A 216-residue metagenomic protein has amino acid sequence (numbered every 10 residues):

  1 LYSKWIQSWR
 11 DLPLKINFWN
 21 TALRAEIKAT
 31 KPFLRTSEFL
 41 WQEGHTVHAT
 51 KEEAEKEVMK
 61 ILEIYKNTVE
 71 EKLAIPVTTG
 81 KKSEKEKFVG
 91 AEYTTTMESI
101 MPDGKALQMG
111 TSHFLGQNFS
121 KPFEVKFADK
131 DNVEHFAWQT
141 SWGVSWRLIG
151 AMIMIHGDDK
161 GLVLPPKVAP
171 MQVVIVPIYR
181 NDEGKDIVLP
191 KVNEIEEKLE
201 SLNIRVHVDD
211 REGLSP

Functional and structural regions predicted by a protein language model:
L1-P216: NTP/phosphate- and nucleic-acid-binding module
